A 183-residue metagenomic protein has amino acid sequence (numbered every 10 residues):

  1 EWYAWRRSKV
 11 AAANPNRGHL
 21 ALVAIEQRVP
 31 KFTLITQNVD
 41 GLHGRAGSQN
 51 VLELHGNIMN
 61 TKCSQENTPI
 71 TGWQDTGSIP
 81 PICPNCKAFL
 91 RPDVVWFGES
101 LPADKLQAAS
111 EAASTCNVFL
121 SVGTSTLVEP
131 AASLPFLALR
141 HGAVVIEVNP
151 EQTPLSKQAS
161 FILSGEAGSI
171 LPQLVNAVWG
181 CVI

Functional and structural regions predicted by a protein language model:
E1-I183: Conserved catalytic alpha/beta core of Sir2/sirtuin-type deacylases, generalized to analogous enzyme cores that bind
